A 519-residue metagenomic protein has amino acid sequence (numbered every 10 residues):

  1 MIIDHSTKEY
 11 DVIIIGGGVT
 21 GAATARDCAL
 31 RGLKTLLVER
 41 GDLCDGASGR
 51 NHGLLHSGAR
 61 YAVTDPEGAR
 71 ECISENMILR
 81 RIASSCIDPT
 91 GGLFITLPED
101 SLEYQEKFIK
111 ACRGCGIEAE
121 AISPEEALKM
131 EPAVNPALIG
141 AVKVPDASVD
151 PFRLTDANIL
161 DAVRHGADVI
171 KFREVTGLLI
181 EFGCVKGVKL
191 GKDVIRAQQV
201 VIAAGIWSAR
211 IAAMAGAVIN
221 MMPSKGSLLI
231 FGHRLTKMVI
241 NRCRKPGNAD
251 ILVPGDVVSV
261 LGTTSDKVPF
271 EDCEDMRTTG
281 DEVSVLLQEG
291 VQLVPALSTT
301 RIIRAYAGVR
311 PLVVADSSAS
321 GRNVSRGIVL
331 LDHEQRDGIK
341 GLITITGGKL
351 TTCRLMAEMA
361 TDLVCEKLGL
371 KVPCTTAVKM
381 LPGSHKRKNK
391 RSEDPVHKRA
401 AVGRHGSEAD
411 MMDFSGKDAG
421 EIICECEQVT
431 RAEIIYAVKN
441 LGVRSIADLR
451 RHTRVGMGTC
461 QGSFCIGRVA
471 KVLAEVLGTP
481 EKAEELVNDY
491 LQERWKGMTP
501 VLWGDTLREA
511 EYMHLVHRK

Functional and structural regions predicted by a protein language model:
V12-L36: N-terminal Rossmann-like FAD-binding beta1-loop-alpha1 element of flavoenzymes
I13-I15, I195-G205: Short hydrophobic core segments
A29-G49: Glycine-rich FAD pyrophosphate-binding loop
H52-M130, D250: Dinucleotide-binding Rossmann-like beta1-alpha1 core, especially the glycine-rich loop that anchors the ADP
I95-H165, I170-K171, G177-C184, D256 (+2 more regions): Flavin (FAD/FMN) cofactor-binding and adjacent substrate-gating region of FAD-dependent oxidoreductase domains
D161, N220-S227, L235, C243-N248 (+3 more regions): C-terminal catalytic lobe of FAD-dependent flavoproteins
L179-I195, V200: Conserved beta-strand-loop-beta-strand element in the redox core of flavoprotein oxidoreductases
I202-G216: Flavin (primarily FAD) binding-site architecture
